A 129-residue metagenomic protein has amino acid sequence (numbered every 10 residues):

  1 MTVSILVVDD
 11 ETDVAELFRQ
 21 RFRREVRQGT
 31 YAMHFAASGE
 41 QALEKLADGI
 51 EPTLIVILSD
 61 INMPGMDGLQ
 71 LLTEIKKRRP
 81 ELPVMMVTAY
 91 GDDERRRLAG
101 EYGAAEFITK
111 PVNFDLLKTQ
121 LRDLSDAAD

Functional and structural regions predicted by a protein language model:
T12-F35: Two-component/phosphorelay signaling modules centered on CheY-like receiver
R19, F35-V56, K77: Acidic, metal-coordinating helix/loop segments flanking the phosphotransfer/catalytic sites of two-component signaling
E25-V26, A47-P52, E74-E81, Y102: Conserved phosphotransfer cores of two-component systems
L58-D60: Active-site T/S-Asp motif of two-component receiver
M63: Receiver (REC) domain active-site loop signature in two-component systems and cognate sites in sensor histidine kinases
Q70, G91-I108: Alpha4 helix (beta4-alpha4-beta5 surface) of REC/receiver domains from two-component response regulators
E94, V112-R122: C-terminal output helix
